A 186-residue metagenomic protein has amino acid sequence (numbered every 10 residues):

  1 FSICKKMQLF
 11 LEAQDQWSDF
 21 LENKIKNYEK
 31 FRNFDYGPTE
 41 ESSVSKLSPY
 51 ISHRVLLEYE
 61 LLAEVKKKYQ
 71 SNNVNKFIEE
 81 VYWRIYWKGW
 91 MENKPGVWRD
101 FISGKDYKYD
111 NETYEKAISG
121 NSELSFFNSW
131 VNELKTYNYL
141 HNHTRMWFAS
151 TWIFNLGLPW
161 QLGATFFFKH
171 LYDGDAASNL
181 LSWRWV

Functional and structural regions predicted by a protein language model:
F1-E112, S125-F126: Glycine/tryptophan-enriched, flexible segments
H53, S122-E123, Y139-H141: Helix-boundary capping/turn motifs
K68, Y137, L158, D173-A177: Secondary-structure transition/capping motifs at alpha-helix termini and the adjoining loop/turn into the next element
E80-V81, W152-I153, Q161-D173: Long, hydrophobic, well-ordered secondary-structure blocks that form the structural core and pocket-lining surfaces
W83, W160, W183-W185: Signature tryptophan residues that serve as conserved aromatic anchors
E112-L134: Helix-hairpin-helix/helix-loop-helix acidic hairpins
L134-M146, W152-N155, W160, A164: Conserved helix-adjacent loop modules within structured domains
L171-V186: C-terminal, helix-dominated tail/subdomain
